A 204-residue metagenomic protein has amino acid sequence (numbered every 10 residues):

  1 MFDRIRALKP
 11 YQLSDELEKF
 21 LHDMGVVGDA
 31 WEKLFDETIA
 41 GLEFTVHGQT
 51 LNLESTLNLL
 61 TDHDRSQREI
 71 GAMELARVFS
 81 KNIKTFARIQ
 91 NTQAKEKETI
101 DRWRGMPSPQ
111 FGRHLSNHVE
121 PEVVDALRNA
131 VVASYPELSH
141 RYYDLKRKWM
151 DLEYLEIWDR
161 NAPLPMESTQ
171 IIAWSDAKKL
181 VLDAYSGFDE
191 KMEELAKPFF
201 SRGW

Functional and structural regions predicted by a protein language model:
M1-F188: A well-structured
D151-W158, K191-W204: Long, charged, glycine-rich C-terminal linkers/tails
